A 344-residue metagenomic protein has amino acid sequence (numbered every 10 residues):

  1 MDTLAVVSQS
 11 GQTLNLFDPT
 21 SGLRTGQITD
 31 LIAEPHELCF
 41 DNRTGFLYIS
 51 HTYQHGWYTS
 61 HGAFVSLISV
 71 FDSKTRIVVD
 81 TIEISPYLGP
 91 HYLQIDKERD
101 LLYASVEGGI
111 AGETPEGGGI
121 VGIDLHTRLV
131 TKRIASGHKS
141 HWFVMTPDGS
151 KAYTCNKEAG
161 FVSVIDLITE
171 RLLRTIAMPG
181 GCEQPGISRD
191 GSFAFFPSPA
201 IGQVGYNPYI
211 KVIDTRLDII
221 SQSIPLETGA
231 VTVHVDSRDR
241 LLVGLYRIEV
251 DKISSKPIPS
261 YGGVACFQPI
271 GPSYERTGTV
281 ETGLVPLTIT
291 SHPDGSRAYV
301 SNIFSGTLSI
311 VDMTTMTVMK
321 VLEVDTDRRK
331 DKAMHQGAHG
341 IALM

Functional and structural regions predicted by a protein language model:
M1-M344: Predominantly soluble domains enriched in secretory-pathway, periplasmic, or organellar proteins
